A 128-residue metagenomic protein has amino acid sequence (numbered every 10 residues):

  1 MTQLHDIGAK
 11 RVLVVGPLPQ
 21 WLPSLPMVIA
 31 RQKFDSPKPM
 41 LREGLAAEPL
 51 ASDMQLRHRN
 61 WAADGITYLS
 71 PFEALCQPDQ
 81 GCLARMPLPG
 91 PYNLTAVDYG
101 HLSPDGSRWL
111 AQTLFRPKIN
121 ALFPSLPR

Functional and structural regions predicted by a protein language model:
M1-R128: Extracellular glycan-modifying ectodomains
